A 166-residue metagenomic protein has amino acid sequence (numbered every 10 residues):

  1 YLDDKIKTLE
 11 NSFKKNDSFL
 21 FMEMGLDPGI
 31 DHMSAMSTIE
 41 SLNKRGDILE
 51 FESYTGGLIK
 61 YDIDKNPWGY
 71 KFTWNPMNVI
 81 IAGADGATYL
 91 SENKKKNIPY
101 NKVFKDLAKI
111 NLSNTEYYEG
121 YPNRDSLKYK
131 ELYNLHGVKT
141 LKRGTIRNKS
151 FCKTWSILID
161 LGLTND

Functional and structural regions predicted by a protein language model:
Y1-L20: Rossmann-fold NAD(P)-binding glycine/threonine-rich loop
L2-T8, D27-D31, G56-K60: Short gly/pro/ser/thr-enriched loop/turn and capping motifs at secondary-structure boundaries
T8-S12, M36-N43: Active-site Tyr-X1-5-Lys
F21-L26, S113-Y117: Flexible, glycine/proline-enriched loop segments at strand-loop-helix junctions that form or flank small-ligand binding
M24-S34, I39: Short alpha-helices
K44-D166: C-terminal catalytic/substrate-binding lobe primarily of soluble NAD(P)-dependent oxidoreductases
